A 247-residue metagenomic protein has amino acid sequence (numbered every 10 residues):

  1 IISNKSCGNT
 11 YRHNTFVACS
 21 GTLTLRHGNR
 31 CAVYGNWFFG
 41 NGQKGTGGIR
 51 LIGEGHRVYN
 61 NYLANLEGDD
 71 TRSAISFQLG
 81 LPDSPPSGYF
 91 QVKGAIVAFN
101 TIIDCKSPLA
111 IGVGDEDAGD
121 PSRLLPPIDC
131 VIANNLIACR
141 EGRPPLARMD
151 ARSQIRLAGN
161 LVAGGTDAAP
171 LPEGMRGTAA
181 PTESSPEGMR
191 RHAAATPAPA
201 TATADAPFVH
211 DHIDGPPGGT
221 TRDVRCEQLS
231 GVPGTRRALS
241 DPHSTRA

Functional and structural regions predicted by a protein language model:
I1-A179: Glycine- and acidic/polar-rich repeat regions and solenoidal domains
L171-A247: Surface beta-loop-beta hairpin patches that serve as ligand-binding interfaces in beta-rich domains
